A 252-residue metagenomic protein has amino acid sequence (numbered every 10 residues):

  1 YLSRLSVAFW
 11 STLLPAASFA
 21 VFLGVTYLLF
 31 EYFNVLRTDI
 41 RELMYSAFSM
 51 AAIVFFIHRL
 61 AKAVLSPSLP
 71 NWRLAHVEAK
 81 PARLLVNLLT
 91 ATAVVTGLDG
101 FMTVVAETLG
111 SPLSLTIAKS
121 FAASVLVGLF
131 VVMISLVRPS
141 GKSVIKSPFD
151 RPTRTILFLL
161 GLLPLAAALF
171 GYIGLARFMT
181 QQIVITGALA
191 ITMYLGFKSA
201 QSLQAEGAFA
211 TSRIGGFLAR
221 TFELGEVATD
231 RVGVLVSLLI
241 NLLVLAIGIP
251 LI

Functional and structural regions predicted by a protein language model:
Y1-I252: Hydrophobic/aromatic interaction determinants used to assemble and anchor large protein complexes
